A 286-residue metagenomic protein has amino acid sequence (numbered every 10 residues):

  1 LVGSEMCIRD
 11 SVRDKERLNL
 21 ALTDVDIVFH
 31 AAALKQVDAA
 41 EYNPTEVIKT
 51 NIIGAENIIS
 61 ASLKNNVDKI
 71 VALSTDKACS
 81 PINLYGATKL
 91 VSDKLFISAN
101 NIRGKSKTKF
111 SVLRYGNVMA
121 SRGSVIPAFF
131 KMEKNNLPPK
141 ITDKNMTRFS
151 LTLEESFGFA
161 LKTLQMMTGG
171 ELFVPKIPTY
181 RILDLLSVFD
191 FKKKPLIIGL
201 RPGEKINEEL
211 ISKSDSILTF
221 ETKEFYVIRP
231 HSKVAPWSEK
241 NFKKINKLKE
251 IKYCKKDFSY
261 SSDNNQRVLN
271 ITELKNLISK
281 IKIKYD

Functional and structural regions predicted by a protein language model:
L1-I8: Short, small-residue-biased leader/transition segments that mark boundaries at the very start of proteins
R9, K49, D143: Conserved residues in the N-terminal Rossmann fold of short-chain dehydrogenase/reductase
R9-I27: Conserved Rossmann-fold cofactor-binding substructure of NAD(P)-dependent oxidoreductases
R13, A78, V118-A120: Conserved sequence/active-site signature of Rossmann-fold short-chain dehydrogenase/reductase
A21-L22, Y42-T45, Y85-T88, I126-A128 (+2 more regions): Short, glycine/charged-enriched secondary-structure capping and boundary segments
H30, L34-L90, K94, S98: Conserved Rossmann-fold NAD(P)-dependent oxidoreductase catalytic core, especially the SDR/UDP-sugar
I58, K64, K94, S98-D286: Strand-loop microenvironment adjacent to phosphate/nucleotide-handling motifs in alpha/beta enzyme folds
